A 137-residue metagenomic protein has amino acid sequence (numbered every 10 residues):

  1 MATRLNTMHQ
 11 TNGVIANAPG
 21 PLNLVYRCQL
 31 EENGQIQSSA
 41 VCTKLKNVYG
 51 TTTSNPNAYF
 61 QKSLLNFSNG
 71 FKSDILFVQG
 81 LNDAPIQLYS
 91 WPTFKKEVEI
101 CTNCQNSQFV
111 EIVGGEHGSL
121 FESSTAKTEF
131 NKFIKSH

Functional and structural regions predicted by a protein language model:
M1-H9, V14: Short glycine-enriched nucleophile-adjacent loop and the immediately C-terminal alpha-helix near the catalytic center
T7-M8, S68-F71, N103: Extracellular/periplasmic catalytic domains that process cell-envelope and extracellular macromolecules
M8, E31-N33, T93-E97: Glycine-rich, phosphate-binding/catalytic loops in enzymes
G13-I15, S73-L76: Hydrophobic beta-strand segments of well-ordered beta-sheets in folded domains
P19, L24, Q79-N82, G115: Cell-envelope and extracellular/periplasmic
P19, L24-F67: Mobile cap/lid helix-loop segments that gate and shape the active-site cleft of serine hydrolases
L65-G70, S136: Surface-exposed acidic, glycine-flexible loop patches that form ligand/cofactor-binding and adhesion interfaces
L76-V78, P85, S90-H137: C-terminal catalytic histidine-bearing segment of alpha/beta-hydrolase fold enzymes
